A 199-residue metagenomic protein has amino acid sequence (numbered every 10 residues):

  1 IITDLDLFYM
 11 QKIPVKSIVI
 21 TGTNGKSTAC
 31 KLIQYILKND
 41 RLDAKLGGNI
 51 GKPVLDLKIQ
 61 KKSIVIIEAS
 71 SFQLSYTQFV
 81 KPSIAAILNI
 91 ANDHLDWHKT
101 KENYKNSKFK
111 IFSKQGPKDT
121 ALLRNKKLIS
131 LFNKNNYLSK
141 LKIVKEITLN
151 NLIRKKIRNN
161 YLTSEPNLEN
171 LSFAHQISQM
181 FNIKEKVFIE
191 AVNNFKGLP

Functional and structural regions predicted by a protein language model:
I1-L7, N194-P199: Short intrinsically disordered, low-complexity coil segments enriched in acidic
I2-T120, S130-L138: Phosphate-binding loop of NTP-binding sites
H98-K105, F109, K126, K134-P199: Adenine nucleotide phosphate-binding catalytic loops in nucleotide-utilizing enzymes
